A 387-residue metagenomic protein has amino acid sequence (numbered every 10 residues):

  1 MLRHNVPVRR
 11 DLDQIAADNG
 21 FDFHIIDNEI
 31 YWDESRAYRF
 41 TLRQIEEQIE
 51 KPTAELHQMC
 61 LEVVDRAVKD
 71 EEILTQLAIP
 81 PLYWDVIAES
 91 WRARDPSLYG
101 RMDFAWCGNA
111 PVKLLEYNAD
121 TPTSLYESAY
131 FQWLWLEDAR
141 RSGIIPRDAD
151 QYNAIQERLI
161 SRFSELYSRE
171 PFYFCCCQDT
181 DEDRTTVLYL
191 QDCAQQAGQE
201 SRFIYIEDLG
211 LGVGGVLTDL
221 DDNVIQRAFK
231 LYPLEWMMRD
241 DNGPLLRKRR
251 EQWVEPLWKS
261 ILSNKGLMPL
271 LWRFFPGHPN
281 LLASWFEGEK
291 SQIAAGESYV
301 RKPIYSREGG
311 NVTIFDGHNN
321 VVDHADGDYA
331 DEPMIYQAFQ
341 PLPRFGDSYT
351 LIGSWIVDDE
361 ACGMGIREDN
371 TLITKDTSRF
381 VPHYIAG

Functional and structural regions predicted by a protein language model:
M1-G387: Preference for protein termini
